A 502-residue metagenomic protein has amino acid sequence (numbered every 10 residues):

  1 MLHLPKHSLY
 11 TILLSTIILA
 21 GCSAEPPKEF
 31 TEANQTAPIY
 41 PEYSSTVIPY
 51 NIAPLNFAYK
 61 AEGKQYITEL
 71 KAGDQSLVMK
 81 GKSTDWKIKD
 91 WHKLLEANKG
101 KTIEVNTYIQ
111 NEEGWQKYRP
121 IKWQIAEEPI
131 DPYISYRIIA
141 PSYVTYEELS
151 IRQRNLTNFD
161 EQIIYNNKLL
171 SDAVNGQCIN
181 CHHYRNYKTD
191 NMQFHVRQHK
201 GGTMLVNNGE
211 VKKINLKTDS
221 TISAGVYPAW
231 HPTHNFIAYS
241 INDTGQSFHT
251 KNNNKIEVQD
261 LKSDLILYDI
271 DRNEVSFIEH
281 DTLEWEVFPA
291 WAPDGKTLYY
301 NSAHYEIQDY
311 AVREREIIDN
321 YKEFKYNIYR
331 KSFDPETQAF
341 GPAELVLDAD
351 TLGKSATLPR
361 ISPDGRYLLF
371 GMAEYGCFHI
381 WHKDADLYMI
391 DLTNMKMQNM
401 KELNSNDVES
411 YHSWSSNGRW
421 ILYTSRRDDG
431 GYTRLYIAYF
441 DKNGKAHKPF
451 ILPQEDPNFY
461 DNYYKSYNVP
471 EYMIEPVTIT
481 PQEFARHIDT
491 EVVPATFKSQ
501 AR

Functional and structural regions predicted by a protein language model:
M1-I12: Bacterial N-terminal signal peptides that target proteins for export
Y10-A20: Bacterial N-terminal signal peptides
C22-R502: Sequence signature of WD/YWTD-type beta-propeller architectures
